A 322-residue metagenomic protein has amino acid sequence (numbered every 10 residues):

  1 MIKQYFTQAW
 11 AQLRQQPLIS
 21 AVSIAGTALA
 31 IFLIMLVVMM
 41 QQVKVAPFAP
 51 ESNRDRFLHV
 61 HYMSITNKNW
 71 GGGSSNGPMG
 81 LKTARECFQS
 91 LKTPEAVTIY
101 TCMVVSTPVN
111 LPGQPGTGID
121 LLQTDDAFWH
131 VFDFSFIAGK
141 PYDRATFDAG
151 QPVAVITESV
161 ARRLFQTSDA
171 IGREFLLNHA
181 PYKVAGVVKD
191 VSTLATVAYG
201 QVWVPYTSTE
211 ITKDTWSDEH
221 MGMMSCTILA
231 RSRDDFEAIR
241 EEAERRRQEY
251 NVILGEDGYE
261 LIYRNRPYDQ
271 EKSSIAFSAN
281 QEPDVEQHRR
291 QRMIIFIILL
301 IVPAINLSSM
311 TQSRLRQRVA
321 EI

Functional and structural regions predicted by a protein language model:
F6-L18, V22, I305-I322: Intracellular coupling helices
A9, I24-A28, I297-L300: Residue-level signature of the transmembrane alpha-helical core of multi-pass small-molecule transporters
Q16-V45: Short, strongly hydrophobic transmembrane alpha-helices
V37-P108, P115, G222-S225: Membrane-proximal extracellular/periplasmic loop immediately following the first transmembrane helix
Y100-M103, N110-D143, F147-D148: The feature marks short, hydrophobic/small-residue-biased sequence motifs that occur predominantly
D125-P141, P152-P283: Mid-to-C-terminal secondary-structure elements that act as membrane-proximal/extracytoplasmic interface segments
E282-I298: N-terminal membrane-entry
